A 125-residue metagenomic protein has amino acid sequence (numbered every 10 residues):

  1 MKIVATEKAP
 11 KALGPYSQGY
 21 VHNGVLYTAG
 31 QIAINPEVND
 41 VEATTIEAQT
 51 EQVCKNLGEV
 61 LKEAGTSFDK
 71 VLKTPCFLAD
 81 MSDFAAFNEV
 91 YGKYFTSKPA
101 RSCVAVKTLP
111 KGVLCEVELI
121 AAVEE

Functional and structural regions predicted by a protein language model:
M1-E125: Short, polar/acidic, helix-capping and beta-turn segments at strand->helix junctions that line the mouths
